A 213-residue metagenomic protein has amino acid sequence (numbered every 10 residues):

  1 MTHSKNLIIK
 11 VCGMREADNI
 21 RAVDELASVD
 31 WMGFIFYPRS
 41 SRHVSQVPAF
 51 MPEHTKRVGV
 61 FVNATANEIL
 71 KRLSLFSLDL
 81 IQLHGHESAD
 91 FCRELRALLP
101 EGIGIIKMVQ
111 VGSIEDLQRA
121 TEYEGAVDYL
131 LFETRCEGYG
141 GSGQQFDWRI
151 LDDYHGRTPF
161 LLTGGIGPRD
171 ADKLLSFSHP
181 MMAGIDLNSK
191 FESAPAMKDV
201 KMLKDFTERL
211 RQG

Functional and structural regions predicted by a protein language model:
M1-G213: Conserved N-terminal beta1-alpha1 strand-loop-helix module at the mouth
